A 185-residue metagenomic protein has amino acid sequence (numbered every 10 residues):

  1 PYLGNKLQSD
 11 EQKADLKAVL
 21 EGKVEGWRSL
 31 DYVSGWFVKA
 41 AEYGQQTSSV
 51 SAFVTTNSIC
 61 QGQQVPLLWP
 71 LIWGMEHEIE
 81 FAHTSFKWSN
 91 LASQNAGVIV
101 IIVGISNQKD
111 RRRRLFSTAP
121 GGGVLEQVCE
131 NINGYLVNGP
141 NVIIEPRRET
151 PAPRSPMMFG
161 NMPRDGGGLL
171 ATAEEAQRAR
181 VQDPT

Functional and structural regions predicted by a protein language model:
P1-P184: Signature of N6-adenine DNA methyltransferases within the class I
